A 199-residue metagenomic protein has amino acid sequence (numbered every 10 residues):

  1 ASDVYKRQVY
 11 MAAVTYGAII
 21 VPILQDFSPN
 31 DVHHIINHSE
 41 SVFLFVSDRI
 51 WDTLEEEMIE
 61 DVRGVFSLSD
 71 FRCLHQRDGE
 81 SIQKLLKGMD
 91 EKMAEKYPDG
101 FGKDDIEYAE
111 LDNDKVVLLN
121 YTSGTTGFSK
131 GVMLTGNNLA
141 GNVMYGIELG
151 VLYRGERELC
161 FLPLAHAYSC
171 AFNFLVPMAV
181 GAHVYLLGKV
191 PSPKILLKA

Functional and structural regions predicted by a protein language model:
S2, L86-Y121, F128, V151-R157: Conserved pre-ATP/AMP-binding loop-to-beta segment of ANL
S2-D3, L24, H33, L162-A167: Conserved AMP-binding
D3-V21, Q25-P29, N37-F43, E156-R157 (+1 more regions): A short helix-loop-beta submotif of the ANL/AMP-binding
T15-M93: Structural core segment of the AMP-binding/adenylate-forming
S28-D31, T135, S192: Short loop/turn segments at beta->alpha junctions
A140-R157, L164-A199: Conserved AMP-binding/adenylation subdomain of ANL enzymes
